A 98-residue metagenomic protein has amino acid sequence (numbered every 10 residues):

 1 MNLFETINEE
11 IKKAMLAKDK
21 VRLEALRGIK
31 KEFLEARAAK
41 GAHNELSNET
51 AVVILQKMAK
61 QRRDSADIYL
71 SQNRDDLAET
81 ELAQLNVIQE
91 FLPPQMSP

Functional and structural regions predicted by a protein language model:
M1-P98: Charged, compositionally biased, marginally structured helical/coil segments
